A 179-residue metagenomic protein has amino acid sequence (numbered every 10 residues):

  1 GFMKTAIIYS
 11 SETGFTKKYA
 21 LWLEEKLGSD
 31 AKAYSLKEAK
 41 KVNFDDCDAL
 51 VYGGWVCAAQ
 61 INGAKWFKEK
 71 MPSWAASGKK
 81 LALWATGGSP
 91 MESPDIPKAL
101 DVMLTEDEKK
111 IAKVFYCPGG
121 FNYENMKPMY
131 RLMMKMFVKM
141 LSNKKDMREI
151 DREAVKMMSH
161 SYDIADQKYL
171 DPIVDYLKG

Functional and structural regions predicted by a protein language model:
K4-G28: N-terminal beta1-alpha1 ligand-phosphate binding loop
G14, K40-V42, P90, Y123: Flexible, glycine-rich phosphate/dinucleotide-binding loops and adjacent beta-alpha linkers at cofactor/substrate
K26, D30, A49, A58-G179: FMN-binding flavodoxin-like domain, especially the glycine-rich phosphate-binding loop
S29-V42: A short, well-structured beta->alpha microelement
F44-L50: Short acidic/histidine-rich motifs immediately flanking catalytic phosphotransfer sites in two-component signaling
G54-W55: Glycine-rich, N-terminal phosphate-binding loop of Rossmann-like dinucleotide-binding domains
